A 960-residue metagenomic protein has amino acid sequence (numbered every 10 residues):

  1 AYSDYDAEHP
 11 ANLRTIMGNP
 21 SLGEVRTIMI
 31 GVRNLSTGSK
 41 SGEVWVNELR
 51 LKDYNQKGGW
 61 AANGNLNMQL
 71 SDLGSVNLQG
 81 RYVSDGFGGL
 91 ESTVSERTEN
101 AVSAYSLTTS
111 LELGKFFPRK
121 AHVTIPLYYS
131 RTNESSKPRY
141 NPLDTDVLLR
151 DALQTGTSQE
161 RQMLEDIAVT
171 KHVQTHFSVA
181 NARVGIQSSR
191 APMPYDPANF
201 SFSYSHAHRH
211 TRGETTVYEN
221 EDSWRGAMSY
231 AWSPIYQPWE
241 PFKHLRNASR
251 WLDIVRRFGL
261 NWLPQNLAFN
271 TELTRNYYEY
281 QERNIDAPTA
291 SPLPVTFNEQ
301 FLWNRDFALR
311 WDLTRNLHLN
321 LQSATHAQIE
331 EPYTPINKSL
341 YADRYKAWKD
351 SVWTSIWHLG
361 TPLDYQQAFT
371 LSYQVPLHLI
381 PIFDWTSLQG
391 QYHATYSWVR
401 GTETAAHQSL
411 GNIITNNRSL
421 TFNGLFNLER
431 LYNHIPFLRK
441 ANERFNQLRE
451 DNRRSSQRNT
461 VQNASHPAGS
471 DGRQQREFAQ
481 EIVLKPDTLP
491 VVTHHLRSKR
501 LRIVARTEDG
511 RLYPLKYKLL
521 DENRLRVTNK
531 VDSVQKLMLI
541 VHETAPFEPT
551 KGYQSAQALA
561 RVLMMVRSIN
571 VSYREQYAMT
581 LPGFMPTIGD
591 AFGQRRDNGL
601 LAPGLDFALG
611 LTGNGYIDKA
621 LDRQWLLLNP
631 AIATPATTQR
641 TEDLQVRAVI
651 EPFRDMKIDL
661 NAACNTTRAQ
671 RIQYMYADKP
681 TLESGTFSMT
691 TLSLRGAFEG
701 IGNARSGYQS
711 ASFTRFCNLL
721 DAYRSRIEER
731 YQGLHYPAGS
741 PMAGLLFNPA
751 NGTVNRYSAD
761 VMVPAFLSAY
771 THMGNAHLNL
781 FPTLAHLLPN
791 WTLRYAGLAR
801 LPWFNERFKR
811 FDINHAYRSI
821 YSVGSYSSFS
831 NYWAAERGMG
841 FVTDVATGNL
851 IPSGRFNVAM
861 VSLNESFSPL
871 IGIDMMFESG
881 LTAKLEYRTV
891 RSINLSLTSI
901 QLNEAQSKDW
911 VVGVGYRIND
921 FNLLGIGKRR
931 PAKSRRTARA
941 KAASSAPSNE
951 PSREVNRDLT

Functional and structural regions predicted by a protein language model:
A1-S39, Q447: Extracellular beta-strand ligand-recognition surfaces/modules
S39-T960: Exposed, low-structure sequence patches enriched in small/polar residues
